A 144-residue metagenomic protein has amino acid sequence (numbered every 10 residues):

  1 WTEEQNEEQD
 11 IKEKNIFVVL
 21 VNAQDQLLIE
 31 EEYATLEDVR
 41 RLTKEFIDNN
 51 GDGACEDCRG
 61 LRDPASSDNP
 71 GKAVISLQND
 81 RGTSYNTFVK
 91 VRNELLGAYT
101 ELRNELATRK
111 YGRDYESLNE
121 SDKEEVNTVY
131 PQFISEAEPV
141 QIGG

Functional and structural regions predicted by a protein language model:
W1-G144: Long, low-hydrophobicity, acidic/polar, solvent-exposed interaction domains
